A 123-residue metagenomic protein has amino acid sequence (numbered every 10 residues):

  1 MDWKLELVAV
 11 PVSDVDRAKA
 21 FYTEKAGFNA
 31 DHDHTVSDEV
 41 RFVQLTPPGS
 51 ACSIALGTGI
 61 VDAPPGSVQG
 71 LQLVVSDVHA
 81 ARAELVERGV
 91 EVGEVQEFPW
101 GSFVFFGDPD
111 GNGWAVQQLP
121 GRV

Functional and structural regions predicted by a protein language model:
M1-W3, L7, D31-H34, R41 (+1 more regions): Vicinal oxygen chelate
D2-W3, V10-C52, E87: Core segments of cupin and vicinal oxygen chelate
L5-L7, V68-L71: Eukaryotic phosphotyrosine signaling hubs
D14, D77, D108: Acidic di-acidic motifs
P48-S53, V61-A63, V78-A80: Short, charged/polar surface micro-motifs in flexible loops or helix N-caps
S50-I54, G111-W114: Short, charged/polar, Gly/Pro-enriched secondary-structure boundary elements
G70-A83: Mid-chain, well-packed structural core segment of small domains
